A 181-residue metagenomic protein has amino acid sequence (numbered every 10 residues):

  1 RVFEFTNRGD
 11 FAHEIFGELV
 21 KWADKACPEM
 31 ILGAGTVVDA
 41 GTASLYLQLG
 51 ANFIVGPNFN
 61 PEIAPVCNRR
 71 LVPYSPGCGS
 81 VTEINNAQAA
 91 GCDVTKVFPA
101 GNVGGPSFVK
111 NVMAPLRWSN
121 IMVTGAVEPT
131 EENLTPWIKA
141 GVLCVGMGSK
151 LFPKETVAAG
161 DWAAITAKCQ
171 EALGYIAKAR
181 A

Functional and structural regions predicted by a protein language model:
R1-F5, M30-T36, I54-V55, Y74-G77 (+3 more regions): Hydrophobic faces of well-ordered beta-strands that scaffold small-molecule active sites in alpha/beta enzyme cores
F5-D24, A40-S44, I54-Q88, P99-R117 (+2 more regions): Active-site-adjacent beta->alpha loops and helix N-cap segments on the catalytic face of soluble alpha/beta enzymes
A26-P28, R70, A179: Helix C-cap/helix->beta junction micro-motif
Y46, T95, W137, A172: Conserved, mostly hydrophobic/aromatic
G125-E131, S149-L151: Glycine-rich beta-alpha junction loops
T135-S149: Short glycine/proline-rich, acidic loop/turn segments that cap or connect secondary-structure elements
V145-A181: Long hydrophobic alpha-helical segments typical of transmembrane helices together with their membrane-interfacial
